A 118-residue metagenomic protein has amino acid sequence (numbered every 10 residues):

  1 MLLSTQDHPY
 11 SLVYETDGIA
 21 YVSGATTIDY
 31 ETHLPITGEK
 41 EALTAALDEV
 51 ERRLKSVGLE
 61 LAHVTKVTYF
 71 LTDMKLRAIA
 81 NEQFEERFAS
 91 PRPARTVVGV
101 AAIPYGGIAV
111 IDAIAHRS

Functional and structural regions predicted by a protein language model:
M1-T65, L71-S118: N-terminal presequence-like segments and the immediate start of the first folded domain
